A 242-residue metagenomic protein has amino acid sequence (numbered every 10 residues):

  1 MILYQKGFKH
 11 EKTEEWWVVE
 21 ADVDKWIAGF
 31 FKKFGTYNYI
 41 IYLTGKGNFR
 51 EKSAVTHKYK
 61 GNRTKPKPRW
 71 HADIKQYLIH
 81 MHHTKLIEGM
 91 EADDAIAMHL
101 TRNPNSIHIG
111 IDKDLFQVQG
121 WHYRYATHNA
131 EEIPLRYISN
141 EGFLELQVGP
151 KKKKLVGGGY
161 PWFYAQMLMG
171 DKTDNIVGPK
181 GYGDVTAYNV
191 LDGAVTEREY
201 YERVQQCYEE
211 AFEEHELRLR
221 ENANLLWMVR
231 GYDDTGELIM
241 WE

Functional and structural regions predicted by a protein language model:
M1-I109, Q117-R124, H128-I133: Noncatalytic, basic helical substrate-engagement surface that gates or grips nucleic-acid strands
K33-L43, K58-N62, H83-T84, E131-E242: Non-catalytic nucleic-acid-binding/docking modules located in mid-to-C-terminal regions of nucleic-acid enzymes
L115-Q117, R198: Short gly/pro/ser/thr-enriched loop/turn and capping motifs at secondary-structure boundaries
